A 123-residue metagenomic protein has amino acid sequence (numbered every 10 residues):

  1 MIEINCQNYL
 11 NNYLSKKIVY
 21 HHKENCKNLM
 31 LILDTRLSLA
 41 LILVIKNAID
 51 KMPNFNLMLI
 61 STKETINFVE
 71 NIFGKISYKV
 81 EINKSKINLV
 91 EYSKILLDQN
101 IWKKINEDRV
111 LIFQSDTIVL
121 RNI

Functional and structural regions predicted by a protein language model:
M1-L89, N100-D108: N-terminal anchoring/stem segment of glycosyltransferases
Y92-D98: Short acidic (Asp/Glu) patches
N100-I123: GT-A fold catalytic core of metal-dependent nucleotide-sugar glycosyltransferases, centered on the diacidic
